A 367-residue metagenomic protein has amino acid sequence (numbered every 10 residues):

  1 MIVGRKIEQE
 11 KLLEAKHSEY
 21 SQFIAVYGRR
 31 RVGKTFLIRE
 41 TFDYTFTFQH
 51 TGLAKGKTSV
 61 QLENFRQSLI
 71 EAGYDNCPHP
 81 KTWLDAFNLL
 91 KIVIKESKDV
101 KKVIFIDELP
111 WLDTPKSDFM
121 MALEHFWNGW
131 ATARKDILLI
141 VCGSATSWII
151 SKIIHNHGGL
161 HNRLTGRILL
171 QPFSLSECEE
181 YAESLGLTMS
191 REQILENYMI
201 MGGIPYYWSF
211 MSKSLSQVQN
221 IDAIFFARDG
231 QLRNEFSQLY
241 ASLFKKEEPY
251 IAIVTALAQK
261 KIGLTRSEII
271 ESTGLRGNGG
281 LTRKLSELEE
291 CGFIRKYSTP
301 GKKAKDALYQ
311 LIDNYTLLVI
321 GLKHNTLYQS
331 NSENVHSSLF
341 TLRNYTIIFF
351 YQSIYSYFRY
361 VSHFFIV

Functional and structural regions predicted by a protein language model:
M1-T341: Phosphate-binding site recognition
S337-V367: Acidic-basic catalytic patches of nuclease active cores, encompassing PD-(D/E)XK and other metal-cofactor nuclease
